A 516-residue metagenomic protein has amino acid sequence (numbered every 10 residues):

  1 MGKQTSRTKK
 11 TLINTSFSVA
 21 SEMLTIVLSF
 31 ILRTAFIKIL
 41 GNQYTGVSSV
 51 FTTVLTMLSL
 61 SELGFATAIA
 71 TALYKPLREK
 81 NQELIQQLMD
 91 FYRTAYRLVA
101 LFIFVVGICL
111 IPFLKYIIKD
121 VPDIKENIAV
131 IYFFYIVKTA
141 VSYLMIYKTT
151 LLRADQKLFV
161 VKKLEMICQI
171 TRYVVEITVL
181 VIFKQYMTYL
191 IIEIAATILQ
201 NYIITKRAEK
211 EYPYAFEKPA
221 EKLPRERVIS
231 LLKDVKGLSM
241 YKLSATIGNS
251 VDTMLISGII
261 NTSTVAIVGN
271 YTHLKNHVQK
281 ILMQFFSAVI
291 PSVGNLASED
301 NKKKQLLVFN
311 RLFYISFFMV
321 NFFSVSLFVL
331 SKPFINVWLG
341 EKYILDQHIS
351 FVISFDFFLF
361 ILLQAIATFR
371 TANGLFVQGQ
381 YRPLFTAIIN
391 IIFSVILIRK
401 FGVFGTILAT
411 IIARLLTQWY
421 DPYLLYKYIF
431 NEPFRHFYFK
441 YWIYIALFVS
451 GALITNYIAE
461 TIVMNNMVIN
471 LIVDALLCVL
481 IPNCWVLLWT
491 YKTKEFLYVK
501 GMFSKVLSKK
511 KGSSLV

Functional and structural regions predicted by a protein language model:
M1-S29, E83-D90, T94, E126-A129 (+4 more regions): N-terminal membrane topogenesis motif
M1-T11, M187, I204-S250, S292 (+3 more regions): Interhelical loop/hinge segments that connect adjacent transmembrane helices in multipass membrane
G2, E432-P433, N456-V516: Membrane-proximal transmembrane or re-entrant/amphipathic helices at the cytosolic face
R7-K75, F104-I108, K138, R172-Y173 (+3 more regions): Signature of the first transmembrane helix
I13-R33, C168, I192-I204, A208 (+4 more regions): Transmembrane helical elements of multi-pass membrane transporters/channels
L63-E79, R153-A154, P213-E217, Y271 (+2 more regions): Helix-loop junctions and terminal segments of transmembrane helices in multi-pass membrane transport/translocation
A95-S250, Y457: Hydrophobic transmembrane helix module of multi-pass membrane transport proteins
V137-I167, M187, S354-T386, K400: Membrane-interface junctions at transmembrane-helix termini in multi-pass inner-membrane proteins
